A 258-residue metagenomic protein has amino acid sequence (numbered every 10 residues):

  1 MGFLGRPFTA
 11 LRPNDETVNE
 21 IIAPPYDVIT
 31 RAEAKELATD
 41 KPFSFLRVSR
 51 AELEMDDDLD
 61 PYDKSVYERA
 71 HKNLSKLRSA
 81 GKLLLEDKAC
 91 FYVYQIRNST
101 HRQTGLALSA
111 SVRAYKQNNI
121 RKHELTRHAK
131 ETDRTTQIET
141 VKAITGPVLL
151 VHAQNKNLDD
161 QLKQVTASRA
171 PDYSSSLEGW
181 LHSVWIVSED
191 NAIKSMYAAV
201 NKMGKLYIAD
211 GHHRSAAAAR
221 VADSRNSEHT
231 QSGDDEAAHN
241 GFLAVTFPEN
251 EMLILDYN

Functional and structural regions predicted by a protein language model:
M1-N258: A cross-family signal for N-terminal binding/gating loops and helix N-caps that shape access to the active site
